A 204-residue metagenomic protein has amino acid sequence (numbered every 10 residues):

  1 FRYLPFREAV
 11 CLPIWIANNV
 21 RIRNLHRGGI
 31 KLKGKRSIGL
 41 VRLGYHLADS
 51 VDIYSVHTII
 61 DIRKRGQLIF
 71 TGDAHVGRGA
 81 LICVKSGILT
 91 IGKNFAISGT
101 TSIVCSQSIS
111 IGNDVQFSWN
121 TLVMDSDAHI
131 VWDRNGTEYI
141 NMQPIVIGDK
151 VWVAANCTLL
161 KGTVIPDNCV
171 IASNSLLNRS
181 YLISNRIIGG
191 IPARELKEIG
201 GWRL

Functional and structural regions predicted by a protein language model:
F1-M124, G148-K150, C157-L159, D167 (+2 more regions): Domain-scale signature associated with acetyltransferase and cell-envelope carbohydrate enzymes
V20, K85-S86, N141-M142, L176-L177: Short, flexible, glycine/charge-rich loop motifs used to bind or transfer phosphoryl groups or to couple energy/partner
D125-D133: Short acidic/His/Gly/Ser-rich catalytic and metal-binding motifs that mark active-site loops of diverse hydrolases
D133-G136, G200-G201: Short acidic, glycine/proline-rich loop/turn micro-motifs
R134, W152-A154: Short, local alpha-helical segments
G136-G148: Glycine-rich NAD(P)-binding loop of Rossmann-like domains
I145, G162-T163: Catalytic-site beta-strand/loop segments enriched in glycine and acidic/polar residues
V164-I188: C-terminal/domain-terminus segments
